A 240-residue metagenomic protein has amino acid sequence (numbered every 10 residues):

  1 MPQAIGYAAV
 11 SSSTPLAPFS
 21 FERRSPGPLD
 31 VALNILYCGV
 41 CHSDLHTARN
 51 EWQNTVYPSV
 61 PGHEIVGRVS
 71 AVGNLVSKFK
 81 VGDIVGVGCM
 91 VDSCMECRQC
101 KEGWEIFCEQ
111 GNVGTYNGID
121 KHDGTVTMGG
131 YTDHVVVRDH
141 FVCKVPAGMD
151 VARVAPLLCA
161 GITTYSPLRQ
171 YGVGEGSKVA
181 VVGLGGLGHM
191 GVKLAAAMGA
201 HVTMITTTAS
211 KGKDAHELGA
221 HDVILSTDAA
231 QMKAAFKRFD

Functional and structural regions predicted by a protein language model:
A4, D83, G176-S177: Nucleotide donor/acceptor-binding cores
E22-C38, E51-K101, I106, T127-M128 (+1 more regions): Glycine-rich beta-strand-centered segment in the early N-terminal region that forms part of a ligand/cofactor-binding
S43-R49: Cytochrome P450 core scaffold surrounding the K-helix E-X-X-R motif and the conserved "meander" helix-loop region
C94-V182: NAD(P)H dinucleotide-binding glycine-rich loop of Rossmann-like/cofactor-binding domains, especially the beta1-alpha1
E175-L184, A196-D240: Adenosine-nucleotide cofactor-binding segment
G188-H189: N-terminal Rossmann-fold NAD(P) dinucleotide-binding loop
